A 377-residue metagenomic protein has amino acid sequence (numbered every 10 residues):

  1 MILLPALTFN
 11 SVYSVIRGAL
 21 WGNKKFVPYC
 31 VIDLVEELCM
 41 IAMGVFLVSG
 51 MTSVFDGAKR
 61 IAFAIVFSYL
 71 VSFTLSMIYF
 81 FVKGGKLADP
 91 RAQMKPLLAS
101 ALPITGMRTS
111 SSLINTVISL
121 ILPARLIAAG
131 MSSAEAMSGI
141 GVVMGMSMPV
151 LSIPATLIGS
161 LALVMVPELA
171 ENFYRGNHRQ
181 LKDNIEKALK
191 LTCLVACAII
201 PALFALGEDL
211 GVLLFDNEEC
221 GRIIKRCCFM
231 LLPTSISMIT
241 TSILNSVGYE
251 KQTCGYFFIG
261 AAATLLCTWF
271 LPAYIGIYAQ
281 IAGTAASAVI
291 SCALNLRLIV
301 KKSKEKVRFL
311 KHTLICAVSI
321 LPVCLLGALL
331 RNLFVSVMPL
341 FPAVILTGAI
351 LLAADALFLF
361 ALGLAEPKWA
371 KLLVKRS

Functional and structural regions predicted by a protein language model:
M1-Y13, A205, F215-T240, G255 (+1 more regions): Alpha-helical transmembrane segments of multi-pass membrane proteins
F9-V31, F229-I259, Y274: Membrane-interface junctions at transmembrane-helix termini in multi-pass inner-membrane proteins
V31-F46, S53-V82, I259-A263, I277-L298 (+1 more regions): Hydrophobic alpha-helical transmembrane segments
F46, K182-P233, L265-L266: Alpha-helical transmembrane segments of multi-pass membrane transport and lipid-handling proteins
V54, A58-A62, M77-T109, G176-R179 (+2 more regions): Interhelical loop/hinge segments that connect adjacent transmembrane helices in multipass membrane
T109, L113-P154, E171, G211-F215 (+2 more regions): Helix-terminus/linker motif at the lipid-water interface of multi-pass membrane proteins
S152-N177: Helix-loop junctions and terminal segments of transmembrane helices in multi-pass membrane transport/translocation
A328-S377: Membrane-proximal transmembrane or re-entrant/amphipathic helices at the cytosolic face
